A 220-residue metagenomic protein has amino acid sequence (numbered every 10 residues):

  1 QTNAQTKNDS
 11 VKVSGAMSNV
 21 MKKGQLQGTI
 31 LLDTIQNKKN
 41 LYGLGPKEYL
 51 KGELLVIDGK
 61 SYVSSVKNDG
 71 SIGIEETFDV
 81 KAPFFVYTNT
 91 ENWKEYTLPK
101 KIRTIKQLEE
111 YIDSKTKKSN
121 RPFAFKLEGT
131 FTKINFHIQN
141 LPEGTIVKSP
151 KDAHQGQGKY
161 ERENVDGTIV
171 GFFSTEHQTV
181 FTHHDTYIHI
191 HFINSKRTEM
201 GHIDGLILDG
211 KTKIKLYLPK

Functional and structural regions predicted by a protein language model:
Q1-K7: Bacterial Sec-dependent N-terminal signal peptides
M17-N40, G45-E48, E91, G158 (+1 more regions): Extracellular/luminal recognition modules and glycoprotein regions
Q25-K81: N-terminal low-complexity or amphipathic/hydrophobic leaders
K51, P122, Y187-H189, M200: Extracellular structured ligand-interaction cores
V63-F123: Contiguous hydrophobic, core-forming segments of folded domains
K100-G158: Mid-length scaffold segments of soluble, non-membrane domains
P142-S195: Short, hydrophobic/π-rich interface segment
H191-K220: C-terminal structured interaction module
